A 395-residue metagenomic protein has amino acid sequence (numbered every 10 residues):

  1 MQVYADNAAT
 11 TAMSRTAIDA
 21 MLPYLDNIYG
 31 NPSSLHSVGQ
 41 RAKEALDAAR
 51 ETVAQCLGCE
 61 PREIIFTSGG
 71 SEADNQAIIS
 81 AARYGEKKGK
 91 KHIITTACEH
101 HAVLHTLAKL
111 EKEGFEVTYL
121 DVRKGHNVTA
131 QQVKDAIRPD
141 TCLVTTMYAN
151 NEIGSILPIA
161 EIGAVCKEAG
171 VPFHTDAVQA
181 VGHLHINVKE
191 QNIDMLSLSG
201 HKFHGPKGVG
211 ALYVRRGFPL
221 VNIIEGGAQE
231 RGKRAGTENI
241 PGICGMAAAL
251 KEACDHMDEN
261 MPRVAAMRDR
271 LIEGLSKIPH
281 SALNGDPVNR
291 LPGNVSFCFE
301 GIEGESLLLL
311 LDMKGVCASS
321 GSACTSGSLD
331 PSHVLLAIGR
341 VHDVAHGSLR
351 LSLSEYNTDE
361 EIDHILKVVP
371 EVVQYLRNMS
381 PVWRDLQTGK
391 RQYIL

Functional and structural regions predicted by a protein language model:
M1-L395: Pyridoxal 5′-phosphate
